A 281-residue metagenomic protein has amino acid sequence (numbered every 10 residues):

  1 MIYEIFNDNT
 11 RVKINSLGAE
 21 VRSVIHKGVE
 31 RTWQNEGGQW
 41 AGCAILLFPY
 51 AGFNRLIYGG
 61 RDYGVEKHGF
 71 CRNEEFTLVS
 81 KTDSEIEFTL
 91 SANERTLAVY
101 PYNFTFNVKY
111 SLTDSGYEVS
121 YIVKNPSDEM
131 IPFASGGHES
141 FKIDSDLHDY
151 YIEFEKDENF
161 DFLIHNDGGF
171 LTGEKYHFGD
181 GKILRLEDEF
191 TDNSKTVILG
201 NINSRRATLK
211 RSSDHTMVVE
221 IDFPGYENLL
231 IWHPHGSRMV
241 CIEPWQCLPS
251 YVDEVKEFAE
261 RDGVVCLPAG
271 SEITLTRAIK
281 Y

Functional and structural regions predicted by a protein language model:
R11-G64: Acidic-aromatic substrate-binding/catalytic surfaces of carbohydrate-active enzymes
I14, G59-G60, Y121, V265-Y281: Short Pro-Gly-centered flexible turn/kink motifs
I14, Y121-S127, H233: Asparagine-centered strand-capping/turn motif at beta-strand->loop junctions
S23-I25, E129-S135: Short, hydrophobic/aromatic beta-strand segments
H26, H68-S80, R185-G263: Acidic/His-leaning functional-site neighborhoods
V65-D114: Extended, loop-rich substrate-binding clefts of extracytoplasmic carbohydrate-active enzymes
N107-K109, D262-L267: Beta-strand-rich interaction surfaces with strong enrichment in secreted/lumenal proteins
M130, S140-I143, L147-F223: Active-site/ligand-binding surface loops and adjacent short beta/alpha elements that line catalytic pockets across
